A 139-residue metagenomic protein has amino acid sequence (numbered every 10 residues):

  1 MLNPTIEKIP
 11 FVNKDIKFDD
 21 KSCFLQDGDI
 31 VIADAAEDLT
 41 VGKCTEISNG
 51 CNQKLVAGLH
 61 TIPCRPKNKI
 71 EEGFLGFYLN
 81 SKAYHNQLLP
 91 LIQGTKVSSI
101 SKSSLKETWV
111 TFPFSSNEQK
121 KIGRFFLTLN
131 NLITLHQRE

Functional and structural regions predicted by a protein language model:
M1-I30: Sequence-specific dsDNA recognition surfaces
N13-K17, I62-K67, E107-F112: Short, well-ordered beta-strand elements within core beta-sheets of diverse protein domains
D19-F24, D38, N52-Q53: Short, surface-exposed secondary-structure edge patches
D38-T45: Short, Lys/Arg- and Gly-enriched loop/turn segments at beta-strand edges
K54-T61, E72, I92-E118: A short glycine-rich beta-alpha junction/loop motif
L75, W109-E139: Amphipathic alpha-helical segments
